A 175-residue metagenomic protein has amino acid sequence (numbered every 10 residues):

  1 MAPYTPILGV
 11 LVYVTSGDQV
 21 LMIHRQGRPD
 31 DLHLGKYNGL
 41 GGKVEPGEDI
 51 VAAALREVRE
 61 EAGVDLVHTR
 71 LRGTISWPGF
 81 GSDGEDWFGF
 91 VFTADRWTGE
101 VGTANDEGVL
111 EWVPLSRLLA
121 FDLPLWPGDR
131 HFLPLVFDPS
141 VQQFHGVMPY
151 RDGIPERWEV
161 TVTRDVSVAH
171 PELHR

Functional and structural regions predicted by a protein language model:
M1, T74-F80: Short, solvent-exposed loop/turn elements at beta->coil junctions and helix N-caps that rim active or binding pockets
M1-M22, K43: Conserved N-terminal beta-strand and adjoining loop/helix that marks the start of the Nudix/MutT-like hydrolase domain
I7, L34, G39, L66 (+1 more regions): Short connector loops at helix/strand junctions that flank enzyme active sites, especially segments positioning acidic
T15-Q19, R28, E45, W77 (+1 more regions): Short, charged/polar surface micro-motifs in flexible loops or helix N-caps
V20-E60, I154-V166, R175: Conserved Nudix-box catalytic region and its N-terminal flanking loop in Nudix hydrolases and closely related
V64-G73: A short coil-to-beta-strand element that immediately follows conserved catalytic motifs
P78-V101, L115, R130, P134-S140: Active-site-adjacent beta-strand/loop module that shapes the phosphate/pyrophosphate-binding cleft
G102-L135, R157-V168: NUDIX/MutT-family hydrolases
